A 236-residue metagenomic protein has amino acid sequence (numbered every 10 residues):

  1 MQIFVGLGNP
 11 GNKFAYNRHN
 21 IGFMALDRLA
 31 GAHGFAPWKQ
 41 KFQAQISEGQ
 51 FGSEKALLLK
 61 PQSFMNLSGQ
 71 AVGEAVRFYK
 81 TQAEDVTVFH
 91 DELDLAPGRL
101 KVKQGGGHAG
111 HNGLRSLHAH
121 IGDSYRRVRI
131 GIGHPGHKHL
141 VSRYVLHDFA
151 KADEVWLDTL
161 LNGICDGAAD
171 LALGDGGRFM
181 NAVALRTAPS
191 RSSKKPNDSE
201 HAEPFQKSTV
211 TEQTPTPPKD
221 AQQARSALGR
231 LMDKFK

Functional and structural regions predicted by a protein language model:
Q2-G105, R115-V128, P135-L140, V155 (+8 more regions): Nucleotide and nucleotide-moiety/phosphate-recognizing core
K101-G107, V145-F149: Short glycine-enriched, charge-decorated loop/helix-capping segments at active-site entrances that position
G110-L114: Short glycine/serine/threonine-rich phosphate/pyrophosphate-binding segments that cradle anionic phosphate groups
I130-G133, F149: Short, loop-centered acidic/histidine patches that primarily coordinate divalent metals
L146-L160: Metal-dependent nuclease catalytic regions and adjoining charged, substrate-binding loops involved in nucleic-acid end
S190-K236: Acidic, Ser/Thr-rich low-complexity intrinsically disordered segments
